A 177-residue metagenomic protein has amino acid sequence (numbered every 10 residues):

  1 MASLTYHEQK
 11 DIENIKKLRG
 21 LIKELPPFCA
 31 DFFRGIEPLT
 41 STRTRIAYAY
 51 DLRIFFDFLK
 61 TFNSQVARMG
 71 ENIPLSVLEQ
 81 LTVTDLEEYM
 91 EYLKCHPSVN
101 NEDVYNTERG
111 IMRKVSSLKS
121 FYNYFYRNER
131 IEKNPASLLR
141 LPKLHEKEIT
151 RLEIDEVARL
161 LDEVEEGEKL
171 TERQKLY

Functional and structural regions predicted by a protein language model:
M1-Y177: Conserved catalytic core of the tyrosine transesterase superfamily
